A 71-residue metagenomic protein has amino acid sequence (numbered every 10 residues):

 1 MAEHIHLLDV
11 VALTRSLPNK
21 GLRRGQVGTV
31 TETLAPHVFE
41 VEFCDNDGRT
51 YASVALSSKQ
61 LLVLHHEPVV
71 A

Functional and structural regions predicted by a protein language model:
A2-V70: Basic/aromatic-rich interaction segments and small domains that mediate binding to polyanionic partners
